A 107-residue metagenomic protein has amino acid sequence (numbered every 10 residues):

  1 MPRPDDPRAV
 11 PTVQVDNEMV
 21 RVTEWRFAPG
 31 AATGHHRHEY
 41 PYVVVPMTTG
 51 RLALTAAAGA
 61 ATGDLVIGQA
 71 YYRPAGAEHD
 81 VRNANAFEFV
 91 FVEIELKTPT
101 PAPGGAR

Functional and structural regions predicted by a protein language model:
V10-V15, P101-A102: Local beta-strand/beta-hairpin segments that build beta-sheet-rich folds
R21-H38, T55-A57, P74-A75: Conserved short histidine dyad/triad with adjacent acidic residue
A32, R51, Q69-A70: Residue-level marker of beta-strand positions
R37-A53: Short, conserved beta-strand element in jelly-roll/cupin
A58-G76: Short acidic-glycine-tyrosine-enriched beta hairpin
A75-P99: Ligand-binding loop in jelly-roll beta-barrel domains
